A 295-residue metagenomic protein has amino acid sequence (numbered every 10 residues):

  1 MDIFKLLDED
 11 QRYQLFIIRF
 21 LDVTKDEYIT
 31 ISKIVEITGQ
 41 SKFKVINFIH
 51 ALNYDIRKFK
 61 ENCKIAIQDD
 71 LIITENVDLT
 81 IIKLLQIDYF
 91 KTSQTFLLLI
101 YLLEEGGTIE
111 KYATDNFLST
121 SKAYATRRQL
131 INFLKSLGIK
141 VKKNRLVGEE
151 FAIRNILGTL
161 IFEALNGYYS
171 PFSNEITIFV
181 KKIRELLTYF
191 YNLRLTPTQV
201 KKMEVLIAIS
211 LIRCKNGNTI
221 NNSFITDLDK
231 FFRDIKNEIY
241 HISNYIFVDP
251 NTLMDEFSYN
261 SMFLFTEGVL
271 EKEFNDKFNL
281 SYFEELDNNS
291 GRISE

Functional and structural regions predicted by a protein language model:
D2-E295: A cross-family "folded-core" feature that marks the main globular domain of proteins
